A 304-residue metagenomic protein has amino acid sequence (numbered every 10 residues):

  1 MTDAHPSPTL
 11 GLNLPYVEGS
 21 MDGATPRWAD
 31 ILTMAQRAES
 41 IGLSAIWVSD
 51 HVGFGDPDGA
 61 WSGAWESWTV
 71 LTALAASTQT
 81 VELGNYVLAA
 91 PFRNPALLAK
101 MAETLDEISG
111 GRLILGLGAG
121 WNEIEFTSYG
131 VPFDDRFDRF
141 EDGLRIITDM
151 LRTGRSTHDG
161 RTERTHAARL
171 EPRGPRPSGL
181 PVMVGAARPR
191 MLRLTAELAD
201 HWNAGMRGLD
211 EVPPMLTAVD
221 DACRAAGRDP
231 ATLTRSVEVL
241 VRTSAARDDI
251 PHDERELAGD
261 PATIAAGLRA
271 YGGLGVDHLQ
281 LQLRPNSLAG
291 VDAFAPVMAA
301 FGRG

Functional and structural regions predicted by a protein language model:
M1-P6, L14, D134-G174, G205-G304: An alpha-helical appendage that flanks or caps ligand/catalytic pockets
M1-S77, L180, Q282-P285, G290-V291 (+2 more regions): N-terminal beta1-alpha1-beta2 module of alpha/beta enzyme domains
T2-P8, F54, D58-A60, N85 (+3 more regions): Internal, glycine-rich beta/alpha segment that forms the wall or movable "lid" of small-molecule/cofactor binding
L10-L14, I46-V48, E82-N85, L113-L117 (+4 more regions): Hydrophobic faces of well-ordered beta-strands that scaffold small-molecule active sites in alpha/beta enzyme cores
L14-A29, L88-A96, P177-A187, D249-A262: Active-site mouth loops of central-metabolism enzymes
P15-V17, H51, L88-A90, G118-G120 (+4 more regions): Active-site beta-loop-alpha junctions enriched in small/polar residues
T25-A38, L98-A102, V184-L194, L257-Y271: Short, acidic/polar
S40-L43, G110, A199-D200, V276: A structural motif
